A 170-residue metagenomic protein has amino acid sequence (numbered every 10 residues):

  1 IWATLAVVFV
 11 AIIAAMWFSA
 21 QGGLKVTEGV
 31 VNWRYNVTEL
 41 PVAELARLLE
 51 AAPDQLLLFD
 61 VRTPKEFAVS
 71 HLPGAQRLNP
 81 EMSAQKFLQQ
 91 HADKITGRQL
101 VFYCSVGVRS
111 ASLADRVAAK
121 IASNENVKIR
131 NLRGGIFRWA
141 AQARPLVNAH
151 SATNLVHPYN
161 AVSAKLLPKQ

Functional and structural regions predicted by a protein language model:
I1-A43, L48, A68-Q99, A111-Q170: Rhodanese-like catalytic fold shared by cysteine-dependent sulfurtransferases and DSP/PTP-type phosphatases
L45, Q55-R62: Short hydrophobic beta-strand that contains or immediately precedes a catalytic carboxylate
L57, Q99-V101: Structural motif
V61-R62, E81, Y103-S105: Active-site-proximal beta-strand/loop segments in catalytic clefts of secreted hydrolases
K65: Glycine-rich nucleotide phosphate-binding loop and flanking beta-alpha elements of Rossmann-like dinucleotide-binding
S105-A111: Gly/Ser/Thr-rich loops at beta-strand to alpha-helix junctions that form or flank small-molecule/cofactor-binding
